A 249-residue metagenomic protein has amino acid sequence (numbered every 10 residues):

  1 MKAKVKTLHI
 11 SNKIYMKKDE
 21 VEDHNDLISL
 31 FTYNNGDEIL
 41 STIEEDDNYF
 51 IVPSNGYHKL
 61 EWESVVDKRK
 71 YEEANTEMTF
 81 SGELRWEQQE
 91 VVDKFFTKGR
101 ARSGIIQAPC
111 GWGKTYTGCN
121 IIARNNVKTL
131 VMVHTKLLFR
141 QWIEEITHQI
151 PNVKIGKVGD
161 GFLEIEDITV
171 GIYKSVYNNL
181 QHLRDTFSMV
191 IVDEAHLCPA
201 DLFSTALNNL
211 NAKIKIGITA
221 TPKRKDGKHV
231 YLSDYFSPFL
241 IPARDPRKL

Functional and structural regions predicted by a protein language model:
M1-Y33: Short Lys/Arg-enriched alpha/beta "domain-start" segment
V21-Y71: Interdomain "pre-motor" coupling segment immediately N-terminal to P-loop NTPase/helicase cores
Y33-N34, T129, K136-G161: Conserved helix-turn-beta segment of the N-terminal RecA-like "Helicase ATP-binding" lobe in SF1/SF2 helicases
S64-Q107: Conserved pre-motif I regulatory segment
G99-N125: Walker A/P-loop
T147-H182: Inter-Walker segment of RecA-like/P-loop motor cores
I168-A206: Conserved RecA-like ASCE ATPase "motif II neighborhood" in helicase/translocase motors
S188-M189, H196-L249: Post-DEXD/H (motif II) to motif III coupling segment of the RecA-like Helicase ATP-binding lobe
